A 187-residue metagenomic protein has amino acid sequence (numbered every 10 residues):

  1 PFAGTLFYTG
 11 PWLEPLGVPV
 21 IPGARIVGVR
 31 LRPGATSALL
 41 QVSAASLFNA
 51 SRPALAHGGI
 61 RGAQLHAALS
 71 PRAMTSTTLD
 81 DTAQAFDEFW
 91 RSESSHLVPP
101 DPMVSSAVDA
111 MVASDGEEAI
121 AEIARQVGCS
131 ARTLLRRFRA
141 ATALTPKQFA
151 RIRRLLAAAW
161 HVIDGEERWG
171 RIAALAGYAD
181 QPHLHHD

Functional and structural regions predicted by a protein language model:
P1-A131, A141-P146, W160-D164, R168-P182: Alpha-helical bundle regulatory/interaction domains
A150-W160: Short, basic, alpha-helical segments at the C-terminal edge of helix-turn-helix-like DNA-binding modules
